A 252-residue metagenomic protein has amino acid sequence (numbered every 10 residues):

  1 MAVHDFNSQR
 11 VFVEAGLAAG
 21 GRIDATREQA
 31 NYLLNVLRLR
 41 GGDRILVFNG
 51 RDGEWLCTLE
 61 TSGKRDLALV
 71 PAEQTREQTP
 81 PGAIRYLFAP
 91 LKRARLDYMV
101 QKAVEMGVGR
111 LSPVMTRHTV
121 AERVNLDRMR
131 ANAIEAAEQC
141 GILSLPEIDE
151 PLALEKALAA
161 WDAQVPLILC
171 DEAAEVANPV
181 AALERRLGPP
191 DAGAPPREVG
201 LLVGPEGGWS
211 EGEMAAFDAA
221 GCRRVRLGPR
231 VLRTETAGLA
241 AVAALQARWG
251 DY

Functional and structural regions predicted by a protein language model:
M1-E77, D127: N-terminal positively charged helical leader segments and presequences
N35-D66, E155-G188: N-terminal-biased segments
L69, L145-D149, R224: Generic structural signal for residues in well-ordered beta-strands
Q74-E172: RNA substrate-binding interface of SAM-dependent RNA methyltransferases
L167-A216, C222-R226: Active-site/ligand-binding-proximal alpha/beta "capping" segment
E211-Y252: Structured adenosyl-cofactor binding patch, chiefly the S-adenosyl-L-methionine
